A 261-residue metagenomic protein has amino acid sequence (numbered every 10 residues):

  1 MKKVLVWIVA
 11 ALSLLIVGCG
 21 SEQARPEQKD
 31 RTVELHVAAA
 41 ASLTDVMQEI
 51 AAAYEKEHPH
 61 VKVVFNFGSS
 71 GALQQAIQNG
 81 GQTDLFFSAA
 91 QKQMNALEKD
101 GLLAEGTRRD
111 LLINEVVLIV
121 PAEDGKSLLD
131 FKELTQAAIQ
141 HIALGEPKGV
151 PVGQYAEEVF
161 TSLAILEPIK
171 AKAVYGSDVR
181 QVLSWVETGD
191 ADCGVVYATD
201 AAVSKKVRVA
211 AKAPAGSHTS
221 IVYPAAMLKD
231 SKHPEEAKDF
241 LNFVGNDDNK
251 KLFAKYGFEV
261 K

Functional and structural regions predicted by a protein language model:
M1-A24: Sec-dependent N-terminal signal peptides of Gram-positive bacterial secreted proteins and lipoproteins
C19-E57, G71, Q75-N79, A90-Q91 (+3 more regions): Exported/periplasmic ABC-transporter solute-binding proteins
L35, V61-V63, V116: Conserved beta-strand core positions
D84-S88: Periplasmic-binding protein-like
L102-L103: Basic phosphate/pyrophosphate-binding loop/patch that engages nucleotide-derived ligands
G106: Short active-site loop at a secondary-structure junction that contains or immediately precedes the catalytic residue(s)
